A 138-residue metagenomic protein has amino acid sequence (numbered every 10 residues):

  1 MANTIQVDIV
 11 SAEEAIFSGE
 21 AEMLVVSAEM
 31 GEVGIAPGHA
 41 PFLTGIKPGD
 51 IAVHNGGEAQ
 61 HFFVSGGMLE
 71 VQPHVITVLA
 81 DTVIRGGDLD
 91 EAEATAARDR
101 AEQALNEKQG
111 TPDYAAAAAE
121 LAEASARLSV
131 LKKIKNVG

Functional and structural regions predicted by a protein language model:
M1, E58, E123-S125: Residue-level detector of intrinsically disordered, flexible termini and proteolytic processing junctions
M1-Q6, A12, K133-N136: N-terminal export/targeting signal detector
Q6-R100: Compact, glycine-rich, soluble single-domain proteins
I84-G138: Acidic/glycine-rich phosphate/pyrophosphate-binding loops and surrounding catalytic core that coordinate Mg2+
